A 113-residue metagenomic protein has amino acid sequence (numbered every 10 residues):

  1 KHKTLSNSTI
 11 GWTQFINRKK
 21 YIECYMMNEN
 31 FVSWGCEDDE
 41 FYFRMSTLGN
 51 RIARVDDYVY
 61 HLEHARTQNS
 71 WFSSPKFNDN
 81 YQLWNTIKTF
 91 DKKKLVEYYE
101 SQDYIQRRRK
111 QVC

Functional and structural regions predicted by a protein language model:
K1-H2, C113: Accessible peptide chain termini
H2-K19: A recurrent flexible, glycine/aromatic-enriched loop bordering the glycosyltransferase active site that acts as
S8, R18, N30-C113: C-terminal catalytic/acceptor-binding lobe
E23-C24, E63: Residues that scaffold the ATP/ADP-binding catalytic core of kinase and kinase-like folds
